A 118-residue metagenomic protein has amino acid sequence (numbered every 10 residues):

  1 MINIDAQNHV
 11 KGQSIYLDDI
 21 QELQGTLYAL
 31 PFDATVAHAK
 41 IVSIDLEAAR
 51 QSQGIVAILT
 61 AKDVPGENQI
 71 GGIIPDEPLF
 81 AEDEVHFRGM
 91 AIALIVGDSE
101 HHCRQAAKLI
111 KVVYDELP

Functional and structural regions predicted by a protein language model:
M1-P118: Flexible, low-hydrophobicity surface segments
